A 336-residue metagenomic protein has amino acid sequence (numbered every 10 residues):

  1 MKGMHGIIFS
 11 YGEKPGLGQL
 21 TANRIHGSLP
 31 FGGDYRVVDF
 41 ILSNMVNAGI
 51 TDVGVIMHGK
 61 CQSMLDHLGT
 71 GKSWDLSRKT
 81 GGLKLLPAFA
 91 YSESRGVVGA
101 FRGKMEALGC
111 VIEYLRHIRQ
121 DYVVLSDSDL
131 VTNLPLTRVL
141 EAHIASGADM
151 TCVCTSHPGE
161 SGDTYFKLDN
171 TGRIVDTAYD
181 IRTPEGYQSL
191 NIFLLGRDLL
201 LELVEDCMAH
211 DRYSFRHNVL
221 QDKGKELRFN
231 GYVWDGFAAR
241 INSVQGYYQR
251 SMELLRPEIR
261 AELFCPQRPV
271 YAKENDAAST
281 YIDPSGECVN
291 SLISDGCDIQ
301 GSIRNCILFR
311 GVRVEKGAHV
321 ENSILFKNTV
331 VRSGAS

Functional and structural regions predicted by a protein language model:
M1-E253: Unchanged
M1-S10, D198, D206-S336: Left-handed beta-helix
